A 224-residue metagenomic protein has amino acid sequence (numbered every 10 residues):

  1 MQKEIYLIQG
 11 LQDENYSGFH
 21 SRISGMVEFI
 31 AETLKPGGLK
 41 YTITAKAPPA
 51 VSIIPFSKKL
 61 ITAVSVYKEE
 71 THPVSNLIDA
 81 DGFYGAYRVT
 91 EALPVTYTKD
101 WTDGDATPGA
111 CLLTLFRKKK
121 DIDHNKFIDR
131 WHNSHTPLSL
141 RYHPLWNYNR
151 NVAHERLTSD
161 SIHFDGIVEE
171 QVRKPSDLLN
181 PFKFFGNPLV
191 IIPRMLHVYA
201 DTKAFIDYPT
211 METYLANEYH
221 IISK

Functional and structural regions predicted by a protein language model:
M1-K224: Macromolecular interaction modules
